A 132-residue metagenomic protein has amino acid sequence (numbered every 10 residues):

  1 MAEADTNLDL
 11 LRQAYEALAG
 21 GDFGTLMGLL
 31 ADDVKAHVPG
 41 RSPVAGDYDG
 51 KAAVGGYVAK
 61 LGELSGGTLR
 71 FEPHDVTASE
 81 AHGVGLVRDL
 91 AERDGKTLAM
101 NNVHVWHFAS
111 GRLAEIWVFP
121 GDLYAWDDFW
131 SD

Functional and structural regions predicted by a protein language model:
M1-D32: Short, low-complexity N-terminal intrinsically disordered segments enriched in polar/charged residues
L8, T68-R70, T97-M100: Short solvent-exposed loop/turn micro-motifs enriched in small/polar/acidic residues
A31, E92, F108: Short, acidic, Ser/Thr-enriched surface-loop or helix-capping motifs
A31-A81: A solvent-exposed, acidic/Ser-Thr-rich amphipathic alpha-helical stretch
D47-Y48, G95-L98, A125-W130: A short, polar/proline- and glycine-enriched secondary-structure boundary/capping micro-motif
F71-V76, R88-L90, N101-W106, W117: Hydrophobic/aromatic beta-strand elements that line small-molecule binding cavities or substrate pockets in beta-rich
V105-D127: Short beta-strand edge/turn micro-motifs at domain boundaries
